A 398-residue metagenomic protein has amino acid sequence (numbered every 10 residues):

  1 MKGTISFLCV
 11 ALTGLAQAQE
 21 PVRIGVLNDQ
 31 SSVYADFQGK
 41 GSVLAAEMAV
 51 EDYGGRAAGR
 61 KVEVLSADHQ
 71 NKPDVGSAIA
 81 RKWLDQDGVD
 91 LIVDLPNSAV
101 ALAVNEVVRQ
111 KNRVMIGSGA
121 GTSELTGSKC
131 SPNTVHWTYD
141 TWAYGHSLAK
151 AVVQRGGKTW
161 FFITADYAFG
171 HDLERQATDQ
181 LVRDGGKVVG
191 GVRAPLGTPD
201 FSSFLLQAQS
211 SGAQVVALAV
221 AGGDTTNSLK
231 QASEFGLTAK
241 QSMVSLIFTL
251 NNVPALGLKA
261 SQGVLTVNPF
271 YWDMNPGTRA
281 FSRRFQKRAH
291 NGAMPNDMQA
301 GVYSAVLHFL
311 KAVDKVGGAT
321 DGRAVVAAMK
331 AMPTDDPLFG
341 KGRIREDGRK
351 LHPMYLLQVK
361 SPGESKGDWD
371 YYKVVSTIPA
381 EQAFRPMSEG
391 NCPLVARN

Functional and structural regions predicted by a protein language model:
M1-R23, L394-N398: Short, low-complexity disordered leader/linker segments with a strong preference for bacterial N-terminal type II
P21, D36-S42, D52-G127, W137 (+2 more regions): Beta-alpha junction/loop-to-helix N-cap segments that form part of ligand/metal-binding clefts
V22, P333-N398: Solvent-exposed, acidic/polar segments of extracytosolic/periplasmic ligand-binding ectodomains
G25-E47, A67-D74, P96-N97, I163-G170 (+1 more regions): Extracytoplasmic "Venus flytrap"
A78, S123-E124, S131-F235, W272-A280: Extracellular/periplasmic Venus flytrap/periplasmic-binding protein
W83-P96, I116-S118, T159-T164, G212-G222 (+3 more regions): Periplasmic-binding protein-like
I116, S123, L196-G197, T238-K259 (+1 more regions): Venus flytrap/periplasmic-binding-protein-like
L229-S304, D314-V316, T320, G363 (+1 more regions): Extracellular/periplasmic periplasmic-binding protein-like sensory domains
